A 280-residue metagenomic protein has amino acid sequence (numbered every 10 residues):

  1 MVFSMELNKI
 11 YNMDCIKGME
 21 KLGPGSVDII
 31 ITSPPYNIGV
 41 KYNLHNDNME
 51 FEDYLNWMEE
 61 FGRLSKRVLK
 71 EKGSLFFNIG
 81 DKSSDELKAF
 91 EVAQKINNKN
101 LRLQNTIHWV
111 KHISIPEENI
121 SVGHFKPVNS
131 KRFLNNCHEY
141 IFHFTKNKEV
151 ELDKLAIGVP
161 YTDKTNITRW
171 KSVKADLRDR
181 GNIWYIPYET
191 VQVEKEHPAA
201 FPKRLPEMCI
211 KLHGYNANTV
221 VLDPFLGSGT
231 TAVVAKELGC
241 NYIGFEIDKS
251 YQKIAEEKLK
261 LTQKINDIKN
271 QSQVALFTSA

Functional and structural regions predicted by a protein language model:
M1-I254, L276: Core catalytic lobe of class I
I254-A280: Class I S-adenosyl-L-methionine-dependent methyltransferase module
